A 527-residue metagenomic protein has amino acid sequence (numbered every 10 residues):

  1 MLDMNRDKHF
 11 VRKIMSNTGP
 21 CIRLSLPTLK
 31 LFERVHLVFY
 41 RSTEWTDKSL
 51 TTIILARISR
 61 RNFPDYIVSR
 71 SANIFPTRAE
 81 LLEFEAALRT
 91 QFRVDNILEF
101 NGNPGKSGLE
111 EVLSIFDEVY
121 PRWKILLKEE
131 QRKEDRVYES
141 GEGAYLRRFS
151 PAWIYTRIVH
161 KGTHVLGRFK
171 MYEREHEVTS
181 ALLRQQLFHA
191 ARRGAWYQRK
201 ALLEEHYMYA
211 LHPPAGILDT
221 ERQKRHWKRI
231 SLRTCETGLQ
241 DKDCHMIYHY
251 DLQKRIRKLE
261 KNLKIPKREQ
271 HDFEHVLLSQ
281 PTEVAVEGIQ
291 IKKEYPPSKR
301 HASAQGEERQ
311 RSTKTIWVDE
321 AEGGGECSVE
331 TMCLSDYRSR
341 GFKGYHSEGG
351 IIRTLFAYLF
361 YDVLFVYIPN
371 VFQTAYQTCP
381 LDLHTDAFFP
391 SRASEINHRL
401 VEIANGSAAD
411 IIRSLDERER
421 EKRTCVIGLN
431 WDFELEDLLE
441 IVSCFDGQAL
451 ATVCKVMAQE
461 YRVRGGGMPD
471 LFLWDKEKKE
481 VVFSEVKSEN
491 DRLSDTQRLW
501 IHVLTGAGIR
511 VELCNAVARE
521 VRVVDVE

Functional and structural regions predicted by a protein language model:
M1-Y172, H176, I265-F445, I509 (+1 more regions): N-terminal alpha-helical interaction modules that lie
I115, R174-L182, L211-L239, K267-V276: Alpha-helical repeat scaffolds
Y145-A152, A181-A191, D219-R225, T237-H245 (+2 more regions): Solenoid-like repeat scaffolds
A152-V159, R192-W196, K228, H249: Generic helix N-cap/helix-start motif at coil->alpha-helix transitions
K161-L166, Q198-L202, H206-M208, A215 (+2 more regions): Conserved small-residue packing positions in alpha-helical repeats and bundles
L187-W196, L239-K254, R268, V284-A285: Boundary/linker segments of alpha-helical solenoid repeat arrays
V329, C333, R392, I396 (+4 more regions): Conserved catalytic cores of phosphodiester-cleaving nucleases, focusing on short active-site segments
D475-K476, V481-V482, G506-E527: Nucleic-acid nuclease catalytic cores
